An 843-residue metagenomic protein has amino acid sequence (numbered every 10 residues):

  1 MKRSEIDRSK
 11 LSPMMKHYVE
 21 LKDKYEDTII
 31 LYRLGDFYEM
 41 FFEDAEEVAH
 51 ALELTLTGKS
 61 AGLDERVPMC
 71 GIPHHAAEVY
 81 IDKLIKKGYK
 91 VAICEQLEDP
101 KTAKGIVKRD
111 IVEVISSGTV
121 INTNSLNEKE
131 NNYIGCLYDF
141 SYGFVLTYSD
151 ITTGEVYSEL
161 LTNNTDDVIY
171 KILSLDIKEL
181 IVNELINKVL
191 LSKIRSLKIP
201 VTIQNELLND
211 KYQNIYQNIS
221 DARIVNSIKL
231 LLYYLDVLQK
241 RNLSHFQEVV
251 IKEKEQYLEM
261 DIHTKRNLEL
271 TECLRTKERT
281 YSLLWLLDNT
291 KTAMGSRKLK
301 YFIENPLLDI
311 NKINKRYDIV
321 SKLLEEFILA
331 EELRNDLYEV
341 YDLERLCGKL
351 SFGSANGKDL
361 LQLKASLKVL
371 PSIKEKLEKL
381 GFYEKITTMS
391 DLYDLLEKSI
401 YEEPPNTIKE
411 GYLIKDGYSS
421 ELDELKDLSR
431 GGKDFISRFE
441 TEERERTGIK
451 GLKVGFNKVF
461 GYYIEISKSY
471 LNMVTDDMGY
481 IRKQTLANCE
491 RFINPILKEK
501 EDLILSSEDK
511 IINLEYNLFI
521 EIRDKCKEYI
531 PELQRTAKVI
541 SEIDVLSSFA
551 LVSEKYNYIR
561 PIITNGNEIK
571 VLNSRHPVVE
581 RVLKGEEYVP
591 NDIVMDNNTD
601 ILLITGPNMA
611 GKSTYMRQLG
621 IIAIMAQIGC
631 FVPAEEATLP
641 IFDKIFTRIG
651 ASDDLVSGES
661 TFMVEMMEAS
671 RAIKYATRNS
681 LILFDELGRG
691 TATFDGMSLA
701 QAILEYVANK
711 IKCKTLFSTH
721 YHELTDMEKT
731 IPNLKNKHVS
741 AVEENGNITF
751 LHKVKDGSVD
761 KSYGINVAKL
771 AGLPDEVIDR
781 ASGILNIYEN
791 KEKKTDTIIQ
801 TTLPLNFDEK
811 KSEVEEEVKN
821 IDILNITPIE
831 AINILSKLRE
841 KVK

Functional and structural regions predicted by a protein language model:
M1-K322, N335-Y338, D342-S351, A355-T441 (+2 more regions): Charged catalytic and DNA/RNA-contacting regions of genome-maintenance and nucleic-acid-processing enzymes
F42-A45, D221, K291, S296-F302 (+5 more regions): ATPase nucleotide-binding head domains, primarily ABC-like/P-loop NTPase cores
K59-C70, Y157, Y212-N218, E269-T271 (+10 more regions): Short hinge/gating elements
C94, S117-L126, N242, E378-G381 (+6 more regions): Active-site phosphate-binding and catalytic loops of NTP-dependent enzymes
E206-K211, E259, L274, A365-D434 (+4 more regions): Amphipathic heptad-repeat alpha-helical coiled-coil/stalk segments that mediate oligomerization, filament/stalk
F352, N356, S366-V369, D416-G417 (+2 more regions): Charged, surface-exposed helical/loop "interaction arms" that form contiguous linear patches used for dimerization
N356, K837-K841: Short, small/acidic-rich helices and loops at N termini and domain boundaries of DNA replication/processing enzymes
L486-D524: Extended, charged coiled-coil "arm/hinge" scaffolds of SMC/Rad50-like chromosome-maintenance ATPases and other large
